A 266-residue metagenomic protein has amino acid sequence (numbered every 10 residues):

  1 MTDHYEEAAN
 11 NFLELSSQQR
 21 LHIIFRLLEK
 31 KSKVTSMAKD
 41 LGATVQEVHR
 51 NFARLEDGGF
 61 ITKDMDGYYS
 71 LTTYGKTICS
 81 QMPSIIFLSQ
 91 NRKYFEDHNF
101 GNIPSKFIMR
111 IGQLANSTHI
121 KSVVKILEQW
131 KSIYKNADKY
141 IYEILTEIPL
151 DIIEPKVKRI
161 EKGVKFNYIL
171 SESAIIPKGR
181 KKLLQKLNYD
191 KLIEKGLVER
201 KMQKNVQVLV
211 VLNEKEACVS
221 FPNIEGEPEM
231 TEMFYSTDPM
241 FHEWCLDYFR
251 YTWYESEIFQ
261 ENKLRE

Functional and structural regions predicted by a protein language model:
T2-S16, H22-R26, S36, L41-A43 (+6 more regions): PLD/PLD-like phosphodiesterase catalytic module centered on the HKD motif
K30: Flexible coil/turn residues that form the inter-helical turn or adjacent wing/linker of helix-turn-helix
K33-T35, S70-T72: Residues that mark the N-terminal boundary/hinge immediately upstream of a DNA-recognition element
K63-D64, L71: Short beta-strand "wing" residues that participate in macromolecule-binding interfaces
D66, T146, S171: An acidic- and aromatic-residue-enriched active-site/binding cleft used to recognize and process polar
T72, L150, E243: Loop/helix-junction capping segments adjacent to catalytic residues or to phosphate/diphosphate-binding pockets
S89-R92: Contiguous mid-protein beta-loop-alpha structural module that forms a pocket-lining wall or clamp of enzyme active
F95-Y168: PLD-like (HKD) phosphodiesterase/transphosphatidyltransferase domain
